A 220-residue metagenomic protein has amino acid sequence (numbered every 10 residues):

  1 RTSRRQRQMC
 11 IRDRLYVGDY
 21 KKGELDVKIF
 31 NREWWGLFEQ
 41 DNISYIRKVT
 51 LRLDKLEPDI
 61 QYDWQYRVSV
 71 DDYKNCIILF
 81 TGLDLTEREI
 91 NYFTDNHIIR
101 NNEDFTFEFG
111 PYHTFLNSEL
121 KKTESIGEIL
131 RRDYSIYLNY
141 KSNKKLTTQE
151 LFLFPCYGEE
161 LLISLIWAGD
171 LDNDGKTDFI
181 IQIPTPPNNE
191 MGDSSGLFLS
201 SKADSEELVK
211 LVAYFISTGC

Functional and structural regions predicted by a protein language model:
R1-I11: Single conserved hydrophobic/aromatic residue that forms the stacking wall/gate of nucleotide- or nucleobase-binding
S3, D170-D172: Calcium-coordinating acidic loop motifs
D13-H97: Solvent-exposed N-terminal domain segments of exported/luminal and surface proteins
W64-N143: Extracellular-facing segments of soluble proteins and assemblies that are Gly/Ser/Thr-biased and enriched in aromatics
L138-F152, L199: Surface-exposed loop/turn elements that mediate protein-protein interactions on large endomembrane-trafficking
L153-I166, I216-G219: Repeat-based blade/solenoid architectures
N173-P184: Acidic/hydrophobic-patterned starts of short beta strands in beta-sheet-rich repeat architectures
E190-V212: Beta-propeller blade repeat segments, especially FG-GAP/WD-type strand-to-loop junctions in 6- to 7-bladed propeller
